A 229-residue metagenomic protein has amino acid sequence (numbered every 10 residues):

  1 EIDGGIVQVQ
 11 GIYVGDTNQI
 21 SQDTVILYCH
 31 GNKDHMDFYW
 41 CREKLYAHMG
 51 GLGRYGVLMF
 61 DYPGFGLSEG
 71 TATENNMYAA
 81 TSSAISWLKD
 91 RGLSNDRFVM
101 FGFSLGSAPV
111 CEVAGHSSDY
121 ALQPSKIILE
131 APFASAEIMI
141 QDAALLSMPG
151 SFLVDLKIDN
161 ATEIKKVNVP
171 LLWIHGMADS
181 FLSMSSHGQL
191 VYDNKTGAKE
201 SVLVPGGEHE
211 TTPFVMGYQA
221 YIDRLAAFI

Functional and structural regions predicted by a protein language model:
I2-W87: Membrane-embedded segments
C41-R42, N160, V169, S183-D193: Short alpha-helix in the alpha/beta-hydrolase fold that links the catalytic acid
G92-S104: Alpha/beta-hydrolase fold nucleophile elbow
M100-G102, E130, I174: Short beta-strand immediately N-terminal to the catalytic nucleophile in serine-hydrolase-like folds
P109-V169, P213-F214: Hydrolase active-site cap/lid region
K166-N168, L172-D179: Short beta-strand/loop motif that positions the catalytic acidic residue of the alpha/beta-hydrolase fold
A178-L182, H209-T211: Acidic catalytic loop of the alpha/beta-hydrolase fold
Q189-D193, G197-I229: C-terminal catalytic histidine-bearing segment of alpha/beta-hydrolase fold enzymes
